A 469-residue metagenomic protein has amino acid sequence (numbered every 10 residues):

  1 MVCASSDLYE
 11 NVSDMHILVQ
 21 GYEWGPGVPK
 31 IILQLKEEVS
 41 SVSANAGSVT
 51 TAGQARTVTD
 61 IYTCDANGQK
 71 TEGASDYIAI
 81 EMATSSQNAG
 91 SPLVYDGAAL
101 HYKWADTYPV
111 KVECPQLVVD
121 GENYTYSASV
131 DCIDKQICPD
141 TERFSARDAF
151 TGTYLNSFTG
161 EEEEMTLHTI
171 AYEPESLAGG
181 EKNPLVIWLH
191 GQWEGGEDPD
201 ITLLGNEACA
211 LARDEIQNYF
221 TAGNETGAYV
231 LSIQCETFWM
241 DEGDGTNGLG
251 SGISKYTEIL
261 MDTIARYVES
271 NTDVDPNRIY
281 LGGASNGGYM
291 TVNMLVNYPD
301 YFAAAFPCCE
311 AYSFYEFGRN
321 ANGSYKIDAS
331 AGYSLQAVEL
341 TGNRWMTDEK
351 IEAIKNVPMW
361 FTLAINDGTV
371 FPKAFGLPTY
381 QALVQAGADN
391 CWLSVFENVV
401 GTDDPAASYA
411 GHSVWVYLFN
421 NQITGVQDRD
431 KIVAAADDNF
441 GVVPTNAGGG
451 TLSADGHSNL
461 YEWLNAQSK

Functional and structural regions predicted by a protein language model:
V2-K30, G53-N183: A domain-start/cap signature at the N-terminus of enzymes
G27-A44: A short glycine/threonine-centered beta-strand motif
S91-L93, E181-K182, G196-L204, D241-G248 (+4 more regions): Short, solvent-exposed loop/turn and secondary-structure capping segments
G180-E181, G243-S285: Gly/Ser-rich "nucleophile elbow"/oxyanion-hole loop immediately N-terminal to the catalytic nucleophile in hydrolases
L185, Q192-E258: Active-site machinery of serine-nucleophile hydrolases
L189-G191, C309, L363-A364: The conserved beta1-alpha1 loop
T202-Q217, M290, M294-V357, S453-D455 (+1 more regions): Mobile cap/lid helix-loop segments that gate and shape the active-site cleft of serine hydrolases
W360-K469: C-terminal catalytic histidine-bearing segment of alpha/beta-hydrolase fold enzymes
